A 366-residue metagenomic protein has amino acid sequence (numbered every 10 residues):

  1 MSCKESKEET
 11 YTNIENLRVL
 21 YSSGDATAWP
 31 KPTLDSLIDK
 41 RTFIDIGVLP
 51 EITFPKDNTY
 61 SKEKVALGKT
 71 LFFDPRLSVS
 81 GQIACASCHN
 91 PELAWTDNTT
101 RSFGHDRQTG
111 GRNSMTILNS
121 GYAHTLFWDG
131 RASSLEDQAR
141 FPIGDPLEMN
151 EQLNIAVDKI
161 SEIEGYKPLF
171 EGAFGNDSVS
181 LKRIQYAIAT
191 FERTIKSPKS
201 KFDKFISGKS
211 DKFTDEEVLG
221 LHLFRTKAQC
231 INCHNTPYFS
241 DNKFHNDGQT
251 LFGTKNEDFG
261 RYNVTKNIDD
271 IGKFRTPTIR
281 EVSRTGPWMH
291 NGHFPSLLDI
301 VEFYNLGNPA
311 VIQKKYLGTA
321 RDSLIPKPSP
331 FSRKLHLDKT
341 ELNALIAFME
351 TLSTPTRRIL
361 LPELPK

Functional and structural regions predicted by a protein language model:
C3-K366: Periplasmic c-type cytochrome electron-transfer domains
